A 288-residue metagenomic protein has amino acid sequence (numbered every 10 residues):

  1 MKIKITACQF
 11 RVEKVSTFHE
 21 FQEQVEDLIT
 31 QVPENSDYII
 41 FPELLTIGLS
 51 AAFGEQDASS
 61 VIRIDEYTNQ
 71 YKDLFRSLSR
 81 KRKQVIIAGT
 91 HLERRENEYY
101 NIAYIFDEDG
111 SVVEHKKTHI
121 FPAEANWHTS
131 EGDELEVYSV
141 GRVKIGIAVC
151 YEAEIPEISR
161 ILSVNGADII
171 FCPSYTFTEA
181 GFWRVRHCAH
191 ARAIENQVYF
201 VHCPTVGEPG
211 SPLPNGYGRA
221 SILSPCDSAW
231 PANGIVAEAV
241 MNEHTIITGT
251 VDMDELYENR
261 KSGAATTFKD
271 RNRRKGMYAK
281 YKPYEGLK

Functional and structural regions predicted by a protein language model:
M1-A7: Extreme N-terminal starter segment of soluble prokaryotic enzymes
Q9-V15: Short polar catalytic/cofactor-binding loops
H19-E108, F177-A191, E195: Cys-nucleophile CN-hydrolase/nitrilase-fold catalytic domain and related Cys-dependent amidase chemistry that acts on
D37-Y38, I145, I169: Structural motif
Y67-V85, E154-E243: CN hydrolase (nitrilase-like) catalytic-core segments centered on the catalytic cysteine and neighboring Lys/Glu
R94-N165, T178-A191, A265: Active-site catalytic loop in hydrolytic enzyme cores
V137, V206-K288: C-terminal beta-strand edge segments of enzyme domains
